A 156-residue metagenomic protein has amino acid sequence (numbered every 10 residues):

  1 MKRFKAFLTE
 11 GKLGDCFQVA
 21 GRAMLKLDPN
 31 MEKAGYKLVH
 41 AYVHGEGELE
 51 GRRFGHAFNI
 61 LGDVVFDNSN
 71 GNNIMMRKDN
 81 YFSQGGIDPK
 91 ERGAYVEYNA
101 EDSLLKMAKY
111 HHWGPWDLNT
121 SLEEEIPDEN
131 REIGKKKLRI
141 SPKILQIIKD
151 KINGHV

Functional and structural regions predicted by a protein language model:
M1-F7: Enriched but not universal
F7-V156: A structural boundary/capping signal
